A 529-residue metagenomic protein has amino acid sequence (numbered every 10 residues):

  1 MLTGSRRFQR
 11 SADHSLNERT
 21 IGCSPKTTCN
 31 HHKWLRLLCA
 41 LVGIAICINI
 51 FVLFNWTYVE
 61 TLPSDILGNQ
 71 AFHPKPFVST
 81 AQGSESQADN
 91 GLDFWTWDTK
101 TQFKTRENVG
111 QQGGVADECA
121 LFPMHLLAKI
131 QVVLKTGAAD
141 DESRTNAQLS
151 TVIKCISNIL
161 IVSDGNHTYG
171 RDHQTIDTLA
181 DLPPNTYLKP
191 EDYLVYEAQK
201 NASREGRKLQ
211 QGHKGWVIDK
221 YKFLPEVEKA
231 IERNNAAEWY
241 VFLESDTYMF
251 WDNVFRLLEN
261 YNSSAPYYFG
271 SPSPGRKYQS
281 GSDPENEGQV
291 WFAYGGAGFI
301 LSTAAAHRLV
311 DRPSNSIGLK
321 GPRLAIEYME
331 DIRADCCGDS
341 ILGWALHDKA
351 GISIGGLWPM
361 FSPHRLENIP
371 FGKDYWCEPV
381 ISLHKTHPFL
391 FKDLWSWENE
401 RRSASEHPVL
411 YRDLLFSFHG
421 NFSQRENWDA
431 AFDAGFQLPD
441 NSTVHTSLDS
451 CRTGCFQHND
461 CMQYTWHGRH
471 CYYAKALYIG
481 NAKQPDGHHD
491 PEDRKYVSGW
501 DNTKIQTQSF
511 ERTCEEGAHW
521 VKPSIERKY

Functional and structural regions predicted by a protein language model:
M1-P25, G83: Intrinsically disordered, low-complexity terminal tails of fungal membrane proteins
R10, P25, C29-D93, M329-Y529: C-terminal catalytic/acceptor-binding lobe
G114-D117, D140-V152: Short, well-formed alpha-helical segments that are part of the catalytic scaffolds of diverse glycosyltransferases
L127, A147-I159: Short, acidic, metal-binding catalytic loop of nucleotide-sugar glycosyltransferases
D164-A237, K277: Active-site-proximal specificity loops/subdomain of glycosyltransferases
Y240: Short aromatic/hydrophobic "clamp" motif used to bind/position activated sugar donors
L243-E244: Active-site acidic Asp-centered loop
T247-W344, S403-H407, Y411-L414: Conserved catalytic core of nucleotide-sugar-dependent glycosyltransferases
